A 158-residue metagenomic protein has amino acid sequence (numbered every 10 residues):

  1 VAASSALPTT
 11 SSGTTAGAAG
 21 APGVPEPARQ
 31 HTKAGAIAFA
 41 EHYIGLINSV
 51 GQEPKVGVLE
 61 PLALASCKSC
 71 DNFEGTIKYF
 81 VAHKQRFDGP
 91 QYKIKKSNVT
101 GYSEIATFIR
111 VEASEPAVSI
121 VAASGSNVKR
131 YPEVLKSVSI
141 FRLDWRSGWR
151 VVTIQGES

Functional and structural regions predicted by a protein language model:
V1, G101-S158: Exposed beta-sheet edge and beta->alpha loop/turn motif
V1-A21: Amphipathic, hydrophobic N-terminal targeting peptides for secretion and organelle import
A16-F87: Core segments of small alpha/beta cavity-forming domains
A82-T100: A short, amphipathic edge element
